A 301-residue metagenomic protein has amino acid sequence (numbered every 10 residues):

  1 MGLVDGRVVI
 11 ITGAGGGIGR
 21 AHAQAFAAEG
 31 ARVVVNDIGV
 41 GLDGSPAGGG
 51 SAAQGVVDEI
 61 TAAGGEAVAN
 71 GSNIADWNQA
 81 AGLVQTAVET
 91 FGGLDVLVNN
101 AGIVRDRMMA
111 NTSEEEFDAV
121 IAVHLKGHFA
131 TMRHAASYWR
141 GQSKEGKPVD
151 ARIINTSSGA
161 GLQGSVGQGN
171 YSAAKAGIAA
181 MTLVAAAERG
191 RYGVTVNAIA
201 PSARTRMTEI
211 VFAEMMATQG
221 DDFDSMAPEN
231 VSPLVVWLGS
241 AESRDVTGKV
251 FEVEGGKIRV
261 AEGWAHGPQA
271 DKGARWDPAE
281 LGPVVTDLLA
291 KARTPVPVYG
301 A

Functional and structural regions predicted by a protein language model:
G2-V35, V40: Canonical Rossmann dinucleotide-binding motif of NAD(H)/NADP(H)-dependent dehydrogenases/reductases, specifically
A21-E29, Q163, A179, V184-V194 (+1 more regions): Active-site-adjacent segment of SDR/Rossmann-fold oxidoreductases
G50, Q54, G71-V84, E114: The beta1-alpha1 cofactor-binding region of Rossmann-like NAD(H)/NADP(H)-dependent oxidoreductases
M108-M109, S113-I121: Substrate-binding pocket helix/loop in short-chain dehydrogenase/reductase
M132, A174: Active-site helix of classical SDR
S158: Residue(s) in the substrate-gating loop at a strand-loop-helix junction that position the organic substrate next
A198, Q219-A301: C-terminal helical subdomain
